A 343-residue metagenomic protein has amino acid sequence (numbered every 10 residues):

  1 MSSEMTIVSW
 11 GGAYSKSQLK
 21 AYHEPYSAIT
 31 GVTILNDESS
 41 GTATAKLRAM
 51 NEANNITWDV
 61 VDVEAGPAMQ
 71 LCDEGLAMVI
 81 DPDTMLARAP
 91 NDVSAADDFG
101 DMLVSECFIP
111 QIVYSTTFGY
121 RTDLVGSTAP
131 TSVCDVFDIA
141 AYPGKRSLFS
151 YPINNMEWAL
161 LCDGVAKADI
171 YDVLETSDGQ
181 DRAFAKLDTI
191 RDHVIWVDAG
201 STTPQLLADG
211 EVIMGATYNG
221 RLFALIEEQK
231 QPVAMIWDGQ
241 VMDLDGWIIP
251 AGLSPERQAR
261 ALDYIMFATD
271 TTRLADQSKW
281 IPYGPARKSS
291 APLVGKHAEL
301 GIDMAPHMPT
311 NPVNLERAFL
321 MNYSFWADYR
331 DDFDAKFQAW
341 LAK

Functional and structural regions predicted by a protein language model:
M1-Q70: Early extracytoplasmic/lumenal segment of secretory-pathway proteins
G12-L19, T57-W58, D62-T202: Extracytoplasmic ligand-binding site segments that recognize negatively charged/polar headgroups
N55-D62, W196-V197, I213-Y218, A234: Paired acidic/hydrophobic, glycine-rich loop segments that form the ligand-binding mouth/hinge of periplasmic-binding
A68-Q70, M214-P232: A ligand-binding cleft/hinge motif common to bilobed small-molecule-binding domains
T117-L124, L160-C162, L244-R257, D276-K279: A bilobed periplasmic-binding-protein/Venus flytrap-type ligand-binding module shared by bacterial periplasmic
Q180-I190, E228-A251, E299-L300: Periplasmic-binding protein-like
P250-R317: Mature extracytoplasmic/periplasmic domains
T310-K343: Conserved C-terminal helix/tail region of periplasmic/extracytoplasmic solute-binding proteins
